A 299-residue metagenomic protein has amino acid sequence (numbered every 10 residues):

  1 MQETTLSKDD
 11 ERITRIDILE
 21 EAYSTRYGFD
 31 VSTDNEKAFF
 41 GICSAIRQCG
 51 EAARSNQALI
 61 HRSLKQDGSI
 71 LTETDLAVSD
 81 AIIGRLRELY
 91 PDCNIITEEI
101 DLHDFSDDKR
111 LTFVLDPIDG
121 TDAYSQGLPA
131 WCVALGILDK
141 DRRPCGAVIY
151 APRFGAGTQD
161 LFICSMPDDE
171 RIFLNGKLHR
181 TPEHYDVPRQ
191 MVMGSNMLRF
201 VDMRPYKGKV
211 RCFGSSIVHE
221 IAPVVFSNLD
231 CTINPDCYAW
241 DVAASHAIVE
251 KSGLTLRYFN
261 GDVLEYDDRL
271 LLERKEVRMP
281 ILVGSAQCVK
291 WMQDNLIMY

Functional and structural regions predicted by a protein language model:
Q2-I118, I297: N-terminal subdomain of lithium-sensitive/metallo-dependent phosphomonoesterases centered on the IMPase/IPPase/PAP
Q2-S44, H219-Y299: Oxyanion/phosphate-interacting regions
A58-S63, E170-F173, Y206-S215, L256 (+1 more regions): Short secondary-structure junctions
L76, E99, P117-G120, P152 (+3 more regions): Generic detector of well-ordered alpha-helical packing
D107-D169: DPxDG-like acidic metal-binding loop motif
R143, E170-L174, C288-W291: Short helix-loop capping/hinge motifs at secondary-structure junctions, enriched in acidic/polar residues
L178-K251: Phosphate/pyrophosphate- and phosphate-bearing ligand-binding catalytic cores of soluble enzymes
